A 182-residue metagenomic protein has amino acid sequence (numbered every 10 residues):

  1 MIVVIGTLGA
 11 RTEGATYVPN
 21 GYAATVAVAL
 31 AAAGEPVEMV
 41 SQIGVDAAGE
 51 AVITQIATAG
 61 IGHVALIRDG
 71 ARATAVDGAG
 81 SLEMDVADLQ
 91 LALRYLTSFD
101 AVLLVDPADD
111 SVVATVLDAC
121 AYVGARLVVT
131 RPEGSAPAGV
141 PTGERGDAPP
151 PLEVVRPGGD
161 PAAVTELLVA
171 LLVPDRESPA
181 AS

Functional and structural regions predicted by a protein language model:
M1-I2: Extreme N-terminal starter segment of soluble prokaryotic enzymes
I5-T12, A33, A59, V123 (+1 more regions): Change "in soluble alpha/beta enzymes" to "in soluble alpha/beta proteins
L8-N20, A29-A101: Conserved N-terminal subdomain of the carbohydrate kinase-like
P19-A24, A48-G49, S111-V113, P161-V164: Short glycine/serine/threonine-rich phosphate/pyrophosphate-binding segments that cradle anionic phosphate groups
A31-A32, A48, R156-S182: Conserved post-catalytic alpha-helical subdomain immediately downstream of the catalytic base and nucleotide-binding
L82-D85, L89-A162: Conserved beta-alpha-beta core of the PfkB/ribokinase-like small-molecule kinase fold
